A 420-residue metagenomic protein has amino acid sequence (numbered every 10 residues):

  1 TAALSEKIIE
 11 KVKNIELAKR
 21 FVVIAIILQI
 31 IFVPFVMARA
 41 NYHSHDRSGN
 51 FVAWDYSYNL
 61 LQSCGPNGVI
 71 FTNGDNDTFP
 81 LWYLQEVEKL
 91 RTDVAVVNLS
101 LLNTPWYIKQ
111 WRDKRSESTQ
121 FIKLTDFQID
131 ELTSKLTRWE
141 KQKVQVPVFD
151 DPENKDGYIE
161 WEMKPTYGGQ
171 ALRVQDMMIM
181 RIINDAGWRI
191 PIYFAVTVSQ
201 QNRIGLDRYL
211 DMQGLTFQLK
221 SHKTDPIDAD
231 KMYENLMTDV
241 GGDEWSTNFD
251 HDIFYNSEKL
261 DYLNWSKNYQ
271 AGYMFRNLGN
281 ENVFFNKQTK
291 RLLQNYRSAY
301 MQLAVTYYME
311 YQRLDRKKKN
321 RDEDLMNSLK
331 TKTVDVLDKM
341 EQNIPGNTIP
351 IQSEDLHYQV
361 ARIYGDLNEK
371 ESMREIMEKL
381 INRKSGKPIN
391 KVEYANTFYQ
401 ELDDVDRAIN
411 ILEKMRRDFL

Functional and structural regions predicted by a protein language model:
A2-N67, W82-L420: ER/secretory pathway lumenal C-terminal domains and tails of membrane proteins involved in glycoprotein biogenesis
